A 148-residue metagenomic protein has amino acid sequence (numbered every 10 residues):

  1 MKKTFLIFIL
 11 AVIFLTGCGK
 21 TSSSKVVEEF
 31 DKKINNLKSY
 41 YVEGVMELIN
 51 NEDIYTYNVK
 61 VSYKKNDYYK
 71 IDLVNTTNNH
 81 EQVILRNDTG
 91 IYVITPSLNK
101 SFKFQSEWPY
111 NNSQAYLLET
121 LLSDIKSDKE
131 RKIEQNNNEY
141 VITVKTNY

Functional and structural regions predicted by a protein language model:
M1-G17: Sec-dependent bacterial lipoprotein signal peptides
F14-Y68, S106, L121-Q135: N-terminal leader/targeting segments and the immediate start of mature chains
E43-E47, D72-V74, T143-K145: Residue-level recognition of well-ordered beta-strand positions that form the cores of beta-sheet-rich folds across
E52-I54, T76-E81, Y148: Solvent-exposed loop/turn segments connecting transmembrane beta-strands in outer-membrane beta-barrel proteins
K60-L117: An acidic-aromatic
Q135-Y148: Gly/Pro-enriched, hydrophobic low-complexity segments that function as extracytoplasmic propeptides/linkers
